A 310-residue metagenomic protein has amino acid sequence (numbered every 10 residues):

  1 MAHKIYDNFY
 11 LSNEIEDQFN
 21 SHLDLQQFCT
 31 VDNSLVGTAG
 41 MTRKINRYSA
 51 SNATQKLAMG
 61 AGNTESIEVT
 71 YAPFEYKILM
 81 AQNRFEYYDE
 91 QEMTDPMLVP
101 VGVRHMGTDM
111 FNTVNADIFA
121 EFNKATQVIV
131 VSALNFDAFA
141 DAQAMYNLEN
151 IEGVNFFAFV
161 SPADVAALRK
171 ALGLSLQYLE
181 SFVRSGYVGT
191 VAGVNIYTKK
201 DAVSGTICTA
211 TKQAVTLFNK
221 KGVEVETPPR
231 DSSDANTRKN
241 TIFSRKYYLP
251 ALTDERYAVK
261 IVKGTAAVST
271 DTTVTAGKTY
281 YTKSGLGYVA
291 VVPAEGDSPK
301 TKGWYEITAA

Functional and structural regions predicted by a protein language model:
M1-A72, A214-V215, V223-E224: N-terminal "assembly arms/tails" that initiate or stabilize quaternary assembly in self-assembling proteins
A53-K56, A167-K170, A251-T253: Short helix/loop capping segments that flank catalytic or ligand/cofactor-binding pockets
Y76-M93: Extended, low-charge hydrophobic alpha-helical regions
Y88-G153, K260-T265: Alpha-helical scaffold segments that mediate packing/assembly in large oligomeric complexes
K124-V194: Extended, solvent-exposed, turn-rich assembly/linker loops in the middle of proteins
V188-S232: Glycine/small-residue-rich hydrophobic helix-like segments
P229-A266: Extended, compositionally biased alpha-helical segments that mediate assembly or anchoring
T265-A310: Tryptophan-rich substrate-binding surfaces of secreted polymer-degrading and adhesive proteins
